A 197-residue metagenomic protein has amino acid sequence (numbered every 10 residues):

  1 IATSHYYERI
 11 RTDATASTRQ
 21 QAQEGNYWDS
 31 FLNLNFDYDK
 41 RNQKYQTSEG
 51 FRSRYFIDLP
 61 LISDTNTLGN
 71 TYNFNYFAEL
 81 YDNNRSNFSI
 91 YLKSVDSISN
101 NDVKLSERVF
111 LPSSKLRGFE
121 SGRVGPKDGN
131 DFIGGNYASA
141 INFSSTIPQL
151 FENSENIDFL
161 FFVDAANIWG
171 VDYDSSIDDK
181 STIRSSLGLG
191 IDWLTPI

Functional and structural regions predicted by a protein language model:
R11-N156, F161, W169-V171: C-terminal outer-membrane beta-barrel translocator/porin domains of Gram-negative envelope proteins and their
D164: Short basic (Lys/Arg) and small-residue
D172-I197: C-terminal beta-signal and terminal closure region of outer-membrane beta-barrel proteins
